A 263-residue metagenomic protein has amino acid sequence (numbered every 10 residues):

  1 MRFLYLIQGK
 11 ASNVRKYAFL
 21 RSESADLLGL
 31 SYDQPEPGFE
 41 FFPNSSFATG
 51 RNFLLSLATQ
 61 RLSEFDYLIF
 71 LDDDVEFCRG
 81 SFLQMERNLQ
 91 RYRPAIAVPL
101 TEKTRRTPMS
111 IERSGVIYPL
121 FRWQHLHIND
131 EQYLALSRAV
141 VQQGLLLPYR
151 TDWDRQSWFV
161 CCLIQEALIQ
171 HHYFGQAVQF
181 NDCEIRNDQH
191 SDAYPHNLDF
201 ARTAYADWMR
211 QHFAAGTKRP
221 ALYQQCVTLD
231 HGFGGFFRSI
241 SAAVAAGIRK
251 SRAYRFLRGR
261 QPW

Functional and structural regions predicted by a protein language model:
M1-P35: N-proximal low-complexity "stem/linker" segments adjacent to membrane-targeting elements
F3, D66, A95: Conserved acidic residues
F3, T151-W263: C-terminal catalytic/acceptor-binding lobe
K16-L20, F53, L83-N88: A short acidic, amphipathic alpha-helical/loop segment
G29, F70, I96-L100, A135 (+1 more regions): A structural signal for short, well-ordered beta-strand segments and their strand-loop junctions that often border
G29-D66: Active-site-proximal specificity loops/subdomain of glycosyltransferases
E64-E76: Short beta-strand-to-loop acidic/aromatic patch adjacent to the donor-nucleotide binding site
C78-W153: Conserved catalytic core of nucleotide-sugar-dependent glycosyltransferases
